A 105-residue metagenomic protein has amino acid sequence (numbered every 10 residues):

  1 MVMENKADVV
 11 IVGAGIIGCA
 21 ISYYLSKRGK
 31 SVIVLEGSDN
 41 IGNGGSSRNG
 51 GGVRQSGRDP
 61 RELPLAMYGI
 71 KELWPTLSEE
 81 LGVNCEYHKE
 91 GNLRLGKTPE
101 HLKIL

Functional and structural regions predicted by a protein language model:
M1-K6: A short, basic/flexible loop-to-alpha-helix module at the beginning of a structural domain
A7-V34: N-terminal Rossmann-like FAD-binding beta1-loop-alpha1 element of flavoenzymes
Y24-K27, G37-L105: Conserved FAD-binding subdomain of flavin-dependent enzymes
